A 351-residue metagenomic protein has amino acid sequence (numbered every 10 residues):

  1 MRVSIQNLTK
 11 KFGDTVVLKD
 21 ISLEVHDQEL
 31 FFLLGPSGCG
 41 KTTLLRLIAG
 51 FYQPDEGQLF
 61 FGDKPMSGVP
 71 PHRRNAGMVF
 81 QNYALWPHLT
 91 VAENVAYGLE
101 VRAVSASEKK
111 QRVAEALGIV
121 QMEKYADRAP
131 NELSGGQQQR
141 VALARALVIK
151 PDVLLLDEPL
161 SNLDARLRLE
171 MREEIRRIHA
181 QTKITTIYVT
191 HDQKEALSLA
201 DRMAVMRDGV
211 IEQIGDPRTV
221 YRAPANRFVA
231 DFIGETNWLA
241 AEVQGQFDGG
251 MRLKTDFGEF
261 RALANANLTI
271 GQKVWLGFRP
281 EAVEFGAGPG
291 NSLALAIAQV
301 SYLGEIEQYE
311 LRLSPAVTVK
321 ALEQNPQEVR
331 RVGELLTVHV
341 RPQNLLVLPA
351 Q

Functional and structural regions predicted by a protein language model:
S4, E24, F60, T337-H339: ABC ATPase nucleotide-binding domain
I21-F32: Pre-Walker A (P-loop) beta-loop-beta motif of ABC nucleotide-binding domains
L34-P36: The feature captures the beta-strand-to-loop junction immediately N-terminal to the Walker
A49: Helix-to-loop junction immediately C-terminal to a conserved catalytic motif
G57-P65: Conserved ABC transporter NBD signature motif
P71-Q81, L85-F228: ABC ATPase nucleotide-binding domains
T236, Q246-Q351: Non-catalytic connector elements of ABC transporters
